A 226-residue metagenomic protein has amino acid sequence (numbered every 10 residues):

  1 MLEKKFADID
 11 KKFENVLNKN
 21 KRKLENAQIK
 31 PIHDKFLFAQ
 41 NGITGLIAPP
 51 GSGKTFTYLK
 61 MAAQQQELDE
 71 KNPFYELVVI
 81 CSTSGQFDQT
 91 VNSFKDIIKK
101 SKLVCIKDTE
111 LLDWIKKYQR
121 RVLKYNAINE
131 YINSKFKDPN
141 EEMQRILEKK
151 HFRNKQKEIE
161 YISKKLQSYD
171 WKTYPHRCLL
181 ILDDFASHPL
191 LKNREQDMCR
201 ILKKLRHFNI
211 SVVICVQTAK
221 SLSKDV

Functional and structural regions predicted by a protein language model:
M1: Phosphate-binding P-loop/Walker A region and its immediate neighborhood
K4-K11, N15, G42-G45, Y58 (+1 more regions): Signal-peptide-cleavage-adjacent N-terminal segments of secreted and extracellular proteins
I9, F13-V16, N20, V122 (+3 more regions): Short, flexible helical or helix-coil boundary motifs
D10-F38, A63-E67: Pre-Walker A adenine-sensing motif
G42-Q64, L68, N72, T83-F87 (+4 more regions): Conserved P-loop NTPase motor cores
L77-N92: Conserved Walker A/P-loop ATP-binding site and its immediately adjacent core in helicase/helicase-like ATPase domains
Q89-S101: Short, aromatic/basic amphipathic alpha-helical patches
I98-D113: Short acidic-hydrophobic, aromatic-tinged amphipathic segments that line or gate anion-handling sites
